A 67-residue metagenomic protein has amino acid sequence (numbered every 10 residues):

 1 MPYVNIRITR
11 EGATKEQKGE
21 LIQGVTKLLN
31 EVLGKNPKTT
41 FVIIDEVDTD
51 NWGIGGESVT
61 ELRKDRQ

Functional and structural regions predicted by a protein language model:
P2-Q67: A domain-level signal for the structural core that forms small-molecule/cofactor-binding pockets and catalytic centers
